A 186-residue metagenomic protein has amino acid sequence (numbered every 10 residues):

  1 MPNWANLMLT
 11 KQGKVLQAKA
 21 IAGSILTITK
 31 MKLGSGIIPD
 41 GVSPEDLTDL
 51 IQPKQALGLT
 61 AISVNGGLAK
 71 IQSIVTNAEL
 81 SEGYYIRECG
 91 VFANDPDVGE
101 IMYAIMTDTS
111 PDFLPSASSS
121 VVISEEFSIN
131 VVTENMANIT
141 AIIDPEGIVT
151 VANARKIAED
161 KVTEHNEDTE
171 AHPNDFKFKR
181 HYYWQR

Functional and structural regions predicted by a protein language model:
M1-P145, R180-R186: N-terminal assembly/attachment segments of tailed bacteriophage virion structural proteins
A137-R186: Fibrous stalk/shaft segments of extracellular and virion attachment machinery
